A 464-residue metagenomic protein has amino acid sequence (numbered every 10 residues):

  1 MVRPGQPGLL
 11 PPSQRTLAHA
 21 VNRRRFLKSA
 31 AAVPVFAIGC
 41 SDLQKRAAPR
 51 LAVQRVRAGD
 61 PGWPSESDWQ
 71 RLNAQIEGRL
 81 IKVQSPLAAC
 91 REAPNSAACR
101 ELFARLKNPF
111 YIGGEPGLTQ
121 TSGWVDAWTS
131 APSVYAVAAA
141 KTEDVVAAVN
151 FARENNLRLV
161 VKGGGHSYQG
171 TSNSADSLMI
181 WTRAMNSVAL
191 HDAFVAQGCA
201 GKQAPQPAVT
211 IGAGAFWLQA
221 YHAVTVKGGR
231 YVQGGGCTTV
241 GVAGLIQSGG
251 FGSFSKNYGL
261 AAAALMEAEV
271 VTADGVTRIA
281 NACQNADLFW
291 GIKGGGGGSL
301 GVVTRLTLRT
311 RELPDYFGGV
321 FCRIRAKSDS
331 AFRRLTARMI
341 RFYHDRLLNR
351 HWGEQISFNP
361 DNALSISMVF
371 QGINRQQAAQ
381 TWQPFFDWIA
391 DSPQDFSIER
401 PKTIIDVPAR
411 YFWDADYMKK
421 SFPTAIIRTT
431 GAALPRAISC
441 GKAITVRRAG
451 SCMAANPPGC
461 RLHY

Functional and structural regions predicted by a protein language model:
V2, G8-Y464: Soluble FAD-dependent oxygen oxidases
